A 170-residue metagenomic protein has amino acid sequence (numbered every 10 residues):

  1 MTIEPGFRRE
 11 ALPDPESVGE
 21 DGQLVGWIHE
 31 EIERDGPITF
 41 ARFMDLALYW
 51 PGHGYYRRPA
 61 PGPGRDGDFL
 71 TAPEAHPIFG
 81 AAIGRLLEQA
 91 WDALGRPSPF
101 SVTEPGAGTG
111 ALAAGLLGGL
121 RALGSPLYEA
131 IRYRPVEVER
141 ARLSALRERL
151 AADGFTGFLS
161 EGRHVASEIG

Functional and structural regions predicted by a protein language model:
M1-P105, T109-G170: Rossmann-like AdoMet
